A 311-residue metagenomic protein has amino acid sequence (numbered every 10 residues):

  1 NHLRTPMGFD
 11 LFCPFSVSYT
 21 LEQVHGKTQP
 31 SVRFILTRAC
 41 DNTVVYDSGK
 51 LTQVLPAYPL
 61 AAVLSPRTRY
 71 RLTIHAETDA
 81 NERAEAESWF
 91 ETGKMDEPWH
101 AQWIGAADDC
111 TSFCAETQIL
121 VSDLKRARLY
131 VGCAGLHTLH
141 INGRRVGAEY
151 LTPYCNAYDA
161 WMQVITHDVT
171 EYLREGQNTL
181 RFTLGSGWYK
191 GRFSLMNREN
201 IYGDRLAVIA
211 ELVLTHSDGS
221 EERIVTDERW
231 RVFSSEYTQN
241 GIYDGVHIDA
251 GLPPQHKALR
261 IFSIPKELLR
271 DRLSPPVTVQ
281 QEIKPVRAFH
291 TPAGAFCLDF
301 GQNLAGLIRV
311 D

Functional and structural regions predicted by a protein language model:
N1-L11: Short, compositionally biased P/S/T/A/G/V-rich stretches that sit at domain boundaries
L11-F15, K125-A127, F296, G306-I308: Structural beta-strand segments of beta-rich domains
C13-G26: Conserved aromatic anchor
H25-R69, W103: Recognizes extended acidic, P/S/T-rich segments that occur within or adjacent to Ig-like beta-sandwich modules
R69-R71, T78, G93-D96, A115-H247 (+1 more regions): Accessory beta-strand-rich segments of carbohydrate-active enzymes
N81-T92: Extracellular fibronectin type III
D109-L120, Q163-D168, T291-G301: Short beta-strands within extracellular/lumenal beta-sheet-rich domains
E221-G301: Activation corresponds to long, low-complexity, non-globular regions
